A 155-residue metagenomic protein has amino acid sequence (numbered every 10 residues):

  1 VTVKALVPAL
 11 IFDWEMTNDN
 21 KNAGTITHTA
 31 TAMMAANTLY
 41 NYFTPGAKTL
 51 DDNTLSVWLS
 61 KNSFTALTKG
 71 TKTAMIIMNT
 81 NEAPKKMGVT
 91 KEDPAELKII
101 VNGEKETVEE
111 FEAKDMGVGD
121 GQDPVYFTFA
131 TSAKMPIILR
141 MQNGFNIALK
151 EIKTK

Functional and structural regions predicted by a protein language model:
V1-K155: Acidic, serine/threonine-rich low-complexity disordered tracts
